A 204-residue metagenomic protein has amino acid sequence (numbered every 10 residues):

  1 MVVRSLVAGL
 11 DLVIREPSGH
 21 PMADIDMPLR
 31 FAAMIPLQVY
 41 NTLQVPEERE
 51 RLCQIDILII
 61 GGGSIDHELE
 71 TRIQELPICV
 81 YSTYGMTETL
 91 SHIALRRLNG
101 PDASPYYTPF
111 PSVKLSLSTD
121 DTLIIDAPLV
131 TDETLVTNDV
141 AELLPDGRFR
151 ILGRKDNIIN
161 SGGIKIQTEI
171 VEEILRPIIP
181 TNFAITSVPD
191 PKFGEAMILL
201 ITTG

Functional and structural regions predicted by a protein language model:
M1-N41: AMP-binding/adenylate-forming
L29-F31, D56, D139: Conserved acidic residues
F31-A33, I59, L200: Structural motif
I35, G62, G85, D139 (+1 more regions): Active-site glycine-centered loops adjacent to acidic/histidine catalytic or metal-binding residues that shape
P46-P101: Gly/Ser/Thr-rich phosphate-binding loop
Y81-E88, Y107, T186-P189: Beta-strand->loop->alpha-helix junctions that form or flank phosphate-binding loops in nucleotide-handling enzymes
K114-V136, V140-E142, R148: AMP-binding/adenylate-forming core of the ANL superfamily
V140-G204: AMP-binding/adenylate-forming catalytic core of the ANL superfamily
